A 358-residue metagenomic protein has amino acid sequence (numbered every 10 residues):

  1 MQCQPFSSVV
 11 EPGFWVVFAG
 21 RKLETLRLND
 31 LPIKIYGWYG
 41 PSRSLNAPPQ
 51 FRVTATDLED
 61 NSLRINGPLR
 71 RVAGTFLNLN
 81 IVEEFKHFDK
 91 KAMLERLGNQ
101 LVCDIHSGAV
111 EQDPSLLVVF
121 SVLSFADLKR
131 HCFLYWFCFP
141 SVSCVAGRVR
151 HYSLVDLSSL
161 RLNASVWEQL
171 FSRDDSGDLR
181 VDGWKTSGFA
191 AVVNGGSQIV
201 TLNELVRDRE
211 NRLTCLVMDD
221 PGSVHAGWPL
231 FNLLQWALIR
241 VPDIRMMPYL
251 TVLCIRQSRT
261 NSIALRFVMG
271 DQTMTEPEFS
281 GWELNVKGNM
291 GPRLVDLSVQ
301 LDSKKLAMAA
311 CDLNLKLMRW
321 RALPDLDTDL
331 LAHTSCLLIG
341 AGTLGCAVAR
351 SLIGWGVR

Functional and structural regions predicted by a protein language model:
M1-E204: Noncatalytic N-terminal accessory/assembly modules of large enzymes
S8-V9, G13-V16, V217-D220, C336-I339: Short, hydrophobic/glycine-enriched beta-strand segments
V118-S335, W355: Glycine/serine-rich phosphate-binding loop and adjoining beta1-alpha1 elements at the start of nucleotide-handling
I339-A349: Glycine-rich Rossmann-fold phosphate-binding loop(s) that bind the pyrophosphate of adenine dinucleotide cofactors
L352: Aromatic pocket-lining residues of Rossmann-like dinucleotide-binding sites
R358: Glycine-rich phosphate-binding loop and adjoining beta1-alpha1-beta2 segment of Rossmann-like nucleotide-binding folds
